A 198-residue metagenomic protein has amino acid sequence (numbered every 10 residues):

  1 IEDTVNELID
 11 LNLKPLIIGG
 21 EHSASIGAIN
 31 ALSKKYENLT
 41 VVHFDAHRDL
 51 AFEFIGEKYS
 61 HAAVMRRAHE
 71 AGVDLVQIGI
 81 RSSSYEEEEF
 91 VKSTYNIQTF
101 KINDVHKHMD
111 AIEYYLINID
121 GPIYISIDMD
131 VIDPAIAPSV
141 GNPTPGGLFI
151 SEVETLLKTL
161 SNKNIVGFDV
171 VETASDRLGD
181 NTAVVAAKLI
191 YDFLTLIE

Functional and structural regions predicted by a protein language model:
I1-E198: Conserved alpha-helical scaffold segments that buttress catalytic/binding sites
